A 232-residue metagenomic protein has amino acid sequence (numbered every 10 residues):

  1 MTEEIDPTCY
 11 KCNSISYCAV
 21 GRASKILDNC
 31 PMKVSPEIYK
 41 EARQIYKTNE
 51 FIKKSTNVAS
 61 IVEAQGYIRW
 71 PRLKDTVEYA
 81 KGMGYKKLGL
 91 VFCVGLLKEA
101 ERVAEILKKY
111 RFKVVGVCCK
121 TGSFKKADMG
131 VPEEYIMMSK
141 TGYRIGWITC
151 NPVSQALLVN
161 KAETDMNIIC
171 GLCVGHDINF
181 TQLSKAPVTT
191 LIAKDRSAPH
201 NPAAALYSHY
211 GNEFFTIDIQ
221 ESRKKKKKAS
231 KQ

Functional and structural regions predicted by a protein language model:
T2-K87, V94-E99, S230-K231: Electropositive, gly/pro-rich neighborhoods at or near active sites that engage anionic ligands
A64-I68, G142-I148, M166-N167: Short, flexible loop segments at the rims of nucleotide/cofactor-binding pockets, characterized by
G66-W70, F92-A100, G122-S123, C170-I178: Gly/Ser/Thr-rich loops at beta-strand to alpha-helix junctions that form or flank small-molecule/cofactor-binding
G84-C93, G116-K120, M166-C170: Short glycine-rich or small-residue beta-strand-to-loop segments that form or flank ligand, phosphate, metal/Fe-S
K98-P152: Long, charge-dense
E99-L107, D177-A186: Short Gly/Thr/Asp-enriched flexible loops that form oxyanion-binding sites at enzyme active sites
G146-K161, L172-V174: Active-site glycine-rich loop that binds ribose-phosphate moieties when present
K185, T189-Q232: C-terminal functional extensions of proteins
